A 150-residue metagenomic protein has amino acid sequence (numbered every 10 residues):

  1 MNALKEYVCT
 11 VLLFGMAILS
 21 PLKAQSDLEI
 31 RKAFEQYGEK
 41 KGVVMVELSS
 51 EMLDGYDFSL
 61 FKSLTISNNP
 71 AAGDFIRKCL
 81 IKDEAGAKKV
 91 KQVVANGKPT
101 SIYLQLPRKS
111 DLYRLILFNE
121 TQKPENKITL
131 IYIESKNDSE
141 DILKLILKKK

Functional and structural regions predicted by a protein language model:
M1-I30: Bacterial Sec-dependent N-terminal signal peptides
K23-L112, T121-N126, S139-E140, K144-K150: Polybasic/polar functional segments that serve as interface/processing modules
R114-E120, T129-Y132: Short, hydrophobic/aromatic-rich beta-strand segments within well-structured domains
I133-N137: Terminal membrane-proximal soluble interaction domains of membrane-associated proteins
